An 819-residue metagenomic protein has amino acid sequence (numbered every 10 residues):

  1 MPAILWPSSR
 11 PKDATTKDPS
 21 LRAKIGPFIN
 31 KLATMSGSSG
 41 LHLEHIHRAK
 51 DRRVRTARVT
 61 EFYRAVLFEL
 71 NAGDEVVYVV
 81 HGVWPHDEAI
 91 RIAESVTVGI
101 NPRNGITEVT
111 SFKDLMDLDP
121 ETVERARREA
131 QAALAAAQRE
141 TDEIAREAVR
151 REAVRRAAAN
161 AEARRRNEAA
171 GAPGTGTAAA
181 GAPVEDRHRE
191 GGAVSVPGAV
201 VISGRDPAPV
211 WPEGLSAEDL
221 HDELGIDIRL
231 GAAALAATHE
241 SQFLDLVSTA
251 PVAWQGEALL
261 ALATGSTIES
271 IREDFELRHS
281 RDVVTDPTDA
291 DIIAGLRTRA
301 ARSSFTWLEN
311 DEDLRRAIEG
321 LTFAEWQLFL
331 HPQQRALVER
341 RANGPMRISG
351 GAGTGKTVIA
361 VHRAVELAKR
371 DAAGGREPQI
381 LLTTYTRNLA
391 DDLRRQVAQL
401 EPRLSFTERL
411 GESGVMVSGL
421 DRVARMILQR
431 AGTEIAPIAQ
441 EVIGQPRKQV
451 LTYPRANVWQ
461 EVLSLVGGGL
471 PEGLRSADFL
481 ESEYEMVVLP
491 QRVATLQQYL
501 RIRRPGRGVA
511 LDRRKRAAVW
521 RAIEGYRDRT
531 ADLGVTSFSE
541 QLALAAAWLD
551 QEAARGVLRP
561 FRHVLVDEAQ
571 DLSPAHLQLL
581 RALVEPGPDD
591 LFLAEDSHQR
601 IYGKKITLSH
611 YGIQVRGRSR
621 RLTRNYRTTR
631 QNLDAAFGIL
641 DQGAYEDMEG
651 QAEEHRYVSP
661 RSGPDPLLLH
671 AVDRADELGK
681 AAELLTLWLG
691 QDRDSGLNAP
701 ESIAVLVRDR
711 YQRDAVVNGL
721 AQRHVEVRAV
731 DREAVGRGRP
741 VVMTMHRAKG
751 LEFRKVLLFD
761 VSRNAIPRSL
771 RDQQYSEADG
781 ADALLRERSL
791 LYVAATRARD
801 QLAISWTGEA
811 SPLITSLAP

Functional and structural regions predicted by a protein language model:
M1-R64, L70-V210, E218-P287, I292-R297 (+1 more regions): Basic, Lys/Arg-enriched alpha-helical interface segments
D13-T16, A324-F329, L465-G469: Short amphipathic alpha-helical boundary/capping segments
A89-S95, A477, E752, A765-L770: Active-site-adjacent loop/helix micro-motif of nuclease/hydrolase catalytic cores
A126-A135, R139, I228, A237-L259 (+1 more regions): ATP-hydrolysis module of ASCE/P-loop NTPase motor domains, specifically the Walker B Asp-Glu catalytic pair
D286-Q333, E339, M346-S349, L474-R562: Accessory N-terminal region flanking or inserted into the helicase ATPase core in nucleic-acid motor proteins
F323, Q327, H331-Q379, Y385-S413 (+10 more regions): Conserved helicase motor core of SF1/SF2 NTP-dependent helicases
A810-P819: Long, charged, helix-prone linker segments
